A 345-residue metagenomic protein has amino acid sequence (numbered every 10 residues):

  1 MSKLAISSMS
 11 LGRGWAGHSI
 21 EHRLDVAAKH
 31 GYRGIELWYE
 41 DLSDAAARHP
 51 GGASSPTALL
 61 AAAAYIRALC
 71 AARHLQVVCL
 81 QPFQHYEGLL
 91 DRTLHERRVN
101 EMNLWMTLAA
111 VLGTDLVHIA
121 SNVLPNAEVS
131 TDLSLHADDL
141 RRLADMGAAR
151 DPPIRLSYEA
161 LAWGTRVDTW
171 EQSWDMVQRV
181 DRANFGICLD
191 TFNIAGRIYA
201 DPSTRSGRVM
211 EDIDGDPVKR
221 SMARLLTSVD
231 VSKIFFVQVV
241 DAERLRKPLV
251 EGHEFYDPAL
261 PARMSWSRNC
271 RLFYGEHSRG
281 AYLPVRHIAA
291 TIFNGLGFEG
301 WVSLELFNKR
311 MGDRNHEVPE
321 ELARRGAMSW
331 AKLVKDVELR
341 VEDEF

Functional and structural regions predicted by a protein language model:
S2, G12, G17, R142-R279 (+1 more regions): Acidic/histidine-rich catalytic cores of soluble enzymes
S2-S8, I35-L37, V77-P82, V117-I119 (+4 more regions): Hydrophobic faces of well-ordered beta-strands that scaffold small-molecule active sites in alpha/beta enzyme cores
S10-G12, Y39-S43, F83-Y86, S121-P125 (+4 more regions): Active-site-proximal loop/turn and secondary-structure-junction residues that shape catalytic pockets, frequently
L11-G14, S303-L322: A short, acidic, flexible beta-alpha connecting loop/helix-capping segment that sits on the rim of active
G17, A71-A72, Q76-C79, Y86-L189 (+1 more regions): Active-site acidic/histidine proton-transfer and metal-coordination neighborhood in alpha/beta enzyme cores
H22-H30, S54-C79, N103-G113, R141-D151 (+3 more regions): Acidic (Asp/Glu)-rich catalytic clusters
E36-C70, S121-E128, H277: Glycine-rich, proline-tolerant flexible connector loops at the mouths of alpha/beta enzymes
R314-E342: C-terminal helical cap(s) of enzyme catalytic domains, especially alpha/beta-barrels
